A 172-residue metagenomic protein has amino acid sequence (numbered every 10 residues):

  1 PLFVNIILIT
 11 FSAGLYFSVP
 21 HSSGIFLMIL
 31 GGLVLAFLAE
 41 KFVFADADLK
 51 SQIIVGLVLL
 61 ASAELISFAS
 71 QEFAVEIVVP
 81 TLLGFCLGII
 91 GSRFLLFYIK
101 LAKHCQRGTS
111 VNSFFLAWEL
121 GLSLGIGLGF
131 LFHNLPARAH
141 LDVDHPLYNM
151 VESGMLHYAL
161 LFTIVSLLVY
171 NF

Functional and structural regions predicted by a protein language model:
L2-L30: Extracytoplasmic gate region of multi-pass secondary transporters
V34-Q52: Helix-to-loop junctions at the C-terminal end of transmembrane segments in multipass secondary transporters
V43-F44, L128-L147: Interfacial helix-cap and linker-helix signal at transmembrane-aqueous boundaries of multi-pass secondary transporters
S51-I66: Structural signature of the two symmetry-related core transmembrane helices
A74-G91: Hydrophobic core of transmembrane alpha-helices in multi-pass small-molecule transporters, especially MFS/SLC-type
G88-C105: Intracellular juxtamembrane helix-capping segments at the cytosolic ends of symmetry-related transmembrane helices
C105-P136: A late C-terminal transmembrane helix in Major Facilitator Superfamily
N149-F172: Symmetry-related core transmembrane helices of the 12-TM Major Facilitator Superfamily/SLC fold
